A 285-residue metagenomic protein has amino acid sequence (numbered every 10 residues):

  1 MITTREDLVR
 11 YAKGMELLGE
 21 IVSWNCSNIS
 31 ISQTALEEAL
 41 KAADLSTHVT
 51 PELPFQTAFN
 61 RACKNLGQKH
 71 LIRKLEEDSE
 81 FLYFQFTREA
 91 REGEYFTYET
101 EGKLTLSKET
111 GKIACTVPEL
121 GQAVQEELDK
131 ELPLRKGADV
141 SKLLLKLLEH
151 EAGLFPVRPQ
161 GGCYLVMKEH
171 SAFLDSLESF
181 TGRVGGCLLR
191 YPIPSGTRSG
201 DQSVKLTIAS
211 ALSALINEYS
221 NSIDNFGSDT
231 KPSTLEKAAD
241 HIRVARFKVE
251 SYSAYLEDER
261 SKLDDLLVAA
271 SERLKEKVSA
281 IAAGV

Functional and structural regions predicted by a protein language model:
M1-I2, V22, L145, E250-S253 (+1 more regions): Replication-associated primase and helicase/ATPase modules
I2-Y11, L18-H70, T110-V124: Active-site helix-to-loop segments that bind/position phosphate- or nucleotide-bearing substrates and donors across
G14-E16, P156-V157: Short, flexible turn/loop "capping" segments at secondary-structure junctions
S30-T50, T57-K64, L134-A138, K142 (+1 more regions): Terminal interaction module
P51-C115: Low-complexity, serine/threonine/proline-enriched polar segments
L104-A123, D201, K205, D224-N225: Basic, amphipathic alpha-helix used for nucleic-acid engagement in HTH/winged-helix/SANT-Myb modules and analogous
L120, S213-V285: C-terminal accessory extensions appended to soluble enzyme cores
G121-K136: Extended, non-catalytic structural segments that build the interaction scaffolds of large macromolecular assemblies
